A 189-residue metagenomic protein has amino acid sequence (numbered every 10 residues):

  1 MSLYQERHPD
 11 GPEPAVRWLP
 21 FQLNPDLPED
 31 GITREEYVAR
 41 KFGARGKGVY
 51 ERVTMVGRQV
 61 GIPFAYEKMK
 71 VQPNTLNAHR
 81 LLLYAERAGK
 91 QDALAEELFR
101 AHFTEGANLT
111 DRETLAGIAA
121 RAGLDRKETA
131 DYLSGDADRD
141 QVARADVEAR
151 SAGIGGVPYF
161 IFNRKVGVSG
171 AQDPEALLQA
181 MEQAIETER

Functional and structural regions predicted by a protein language model:
M1-E105: Structural alpha/beta surface segment adjacent to cysteine/selenocysteine redox centers across thiol/disulfide enzymes
M1-P14, W18, L82-R189: C-terminal cap of thioredoxin/glutaredoxin-like
